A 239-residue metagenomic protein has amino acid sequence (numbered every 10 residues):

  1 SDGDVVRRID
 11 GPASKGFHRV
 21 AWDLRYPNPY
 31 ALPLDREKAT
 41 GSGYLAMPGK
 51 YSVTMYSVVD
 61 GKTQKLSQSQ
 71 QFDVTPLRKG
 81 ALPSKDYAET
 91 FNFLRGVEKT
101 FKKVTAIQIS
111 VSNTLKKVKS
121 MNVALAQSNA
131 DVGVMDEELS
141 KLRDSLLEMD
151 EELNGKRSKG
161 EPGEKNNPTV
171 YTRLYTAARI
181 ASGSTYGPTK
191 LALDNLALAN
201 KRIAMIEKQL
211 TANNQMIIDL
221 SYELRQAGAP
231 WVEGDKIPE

Functional and structural regions predicted by a protein language model:
S1-V5, V58: Change "in extracellular beta-sheet-rich domains … of secreted and cell-surface proteins" to "in beta-sheet-rich domains
V5-M47: Glycine-centered tight-turn motifs at strand-turn-strand junctions
P12, G41-Y44, V97, V104 (+2 more regions): Hydrophobic alpha-helical scaffolding
N28-L32, Y56-Q68: Short acidic/polar inter-strand loop motif in beta-rich domains
P48-V58: Short, aromatic- and glycine-rich surface loops/edge beta-strands on solvent-exposed regions
M55-S57, Q70-F72, P76, K103-E239: Mature extracytoplasmic or organellar-lumen-exposed domains after removal of signal/transit peptides
Q64-K102: Low-complexity, Pro/Ser/Thr- and charge-rich linker/hinge segments at domain boundaries
